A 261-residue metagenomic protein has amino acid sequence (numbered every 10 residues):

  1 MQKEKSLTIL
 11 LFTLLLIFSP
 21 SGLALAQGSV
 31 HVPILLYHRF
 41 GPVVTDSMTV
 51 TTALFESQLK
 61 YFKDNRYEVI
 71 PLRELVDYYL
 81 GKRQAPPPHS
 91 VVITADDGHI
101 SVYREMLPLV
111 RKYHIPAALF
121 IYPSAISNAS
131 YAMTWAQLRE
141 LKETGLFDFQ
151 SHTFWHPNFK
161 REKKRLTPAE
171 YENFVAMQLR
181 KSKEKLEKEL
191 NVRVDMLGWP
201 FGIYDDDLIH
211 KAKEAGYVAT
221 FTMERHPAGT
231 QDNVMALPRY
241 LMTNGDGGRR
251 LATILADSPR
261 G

Functional and structural regions predicted by a protein language model:
M1-L10: Bacterial N-terminal signal peptides that target proteins for export
I9-P20: Bacterial N-terminal signal peptides
G22-V91, D246, L255-G261: N-terminal pre-catalytic segment of deacetylase/amide-hydrolase enzymes
V30-P42, H89-V91, H99-I100, E105-D205 (+1 more regions): Metal-dependent polysaccharide deacetylase catalytic core of the NodB/CE4 family, i.e., the active-site-bearing domain
S47, I70-L75, Y122, R193-W199 (+1 more regions): Surface-exposed patches in mature extracellular/periplasmic domains of secreted proteins
I203-A219: Short, electropositive alpha-helical surface patch
E224-I254: A cross-kingdom marker for long, charged
